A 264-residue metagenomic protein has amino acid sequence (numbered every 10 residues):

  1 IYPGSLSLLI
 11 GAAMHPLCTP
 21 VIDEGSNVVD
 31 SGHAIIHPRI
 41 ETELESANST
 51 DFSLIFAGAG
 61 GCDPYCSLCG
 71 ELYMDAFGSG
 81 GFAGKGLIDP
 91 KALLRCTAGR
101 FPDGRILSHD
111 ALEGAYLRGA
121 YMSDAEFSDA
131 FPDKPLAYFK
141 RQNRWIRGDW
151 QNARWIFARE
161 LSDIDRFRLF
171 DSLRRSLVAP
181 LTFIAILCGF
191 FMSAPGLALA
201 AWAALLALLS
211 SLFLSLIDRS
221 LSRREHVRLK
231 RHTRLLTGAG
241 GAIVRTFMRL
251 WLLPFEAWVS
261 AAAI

Functional and structural regions predicted by a protein language model:
I1-L161: Internal catalytic domains of large membrane-associated glycosyltransferases
Y2, D75-G81, R100, G104-S108 (+4 more regions): Membrane-entry segments of alpha-helical transmembrane domains in multi-pass membrane proteins
T19-S26, L107-S108, S172, L187 (+2 more regions): Generic recognition of flexible, low-complexity loop/linker segments
H109-L117, D171-R175, T182, I186: Contiguous, well-ordered alpha-helical segments that form the cores/surfaces of helical PPI scaffolds
E160-R168, T233-G240: Cytosolic juxtamembrane amphipathic/interface segments immediately preceding and feeding into a transmembrane helix
R174-I264: Membrane-embedded multi-pass helical conduit in multi-pass membrane proteins, especially envelope-biosynthetic
